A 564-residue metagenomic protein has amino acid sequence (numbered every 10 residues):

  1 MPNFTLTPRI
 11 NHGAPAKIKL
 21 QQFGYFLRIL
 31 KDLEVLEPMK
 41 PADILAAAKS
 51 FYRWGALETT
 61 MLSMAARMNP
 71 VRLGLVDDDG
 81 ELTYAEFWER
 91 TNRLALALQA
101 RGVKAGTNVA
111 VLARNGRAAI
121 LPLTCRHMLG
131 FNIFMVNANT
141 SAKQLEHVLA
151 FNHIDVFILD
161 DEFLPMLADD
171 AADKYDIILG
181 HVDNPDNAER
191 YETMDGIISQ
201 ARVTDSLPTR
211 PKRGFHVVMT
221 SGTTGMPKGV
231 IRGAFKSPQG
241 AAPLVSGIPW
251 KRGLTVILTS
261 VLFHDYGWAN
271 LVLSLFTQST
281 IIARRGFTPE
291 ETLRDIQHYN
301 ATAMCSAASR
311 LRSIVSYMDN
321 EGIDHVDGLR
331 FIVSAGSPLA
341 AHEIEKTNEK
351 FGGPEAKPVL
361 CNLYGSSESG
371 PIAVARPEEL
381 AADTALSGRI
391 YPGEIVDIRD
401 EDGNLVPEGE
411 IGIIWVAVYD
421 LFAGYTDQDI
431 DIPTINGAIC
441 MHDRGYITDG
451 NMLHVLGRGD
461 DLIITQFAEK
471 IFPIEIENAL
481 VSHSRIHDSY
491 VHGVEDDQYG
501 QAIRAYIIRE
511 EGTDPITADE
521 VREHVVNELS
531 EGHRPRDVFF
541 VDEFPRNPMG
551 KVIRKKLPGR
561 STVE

Functional and structural regions predicted by a protein language model:
P2-D32, R101, M128-I198, P208: Structural core segment of the AMP-binding/adenylate-forming
S50-W54, S63, V71-G116, I120-T124 (+1 more regions): Conserved AMP-binding/adenylate-forming core of the ANL superfamily
T83-A85, F215-Q239: Conserved AMP-binding A3 loop
W88-R93, V230-R252: Conserved structural elements of the adenylate-forming
A119, T140, R294, M304 (+6 more regions): AMP-binding/adenylate-forming catalytic core of the ANL superfamily
D186, G196-M219, M226, P249-T255: Conserved pre-ATP/AMP-binding loop-to-beta segment of ANL
G240-T255, F263-A303, Y317: Conserved AMP-binding/adenylation subdomain of ANL enzymes
A303-C305, Y317-D383, I395: Gly/Ser/Thr-rich phosphate-binding loop
